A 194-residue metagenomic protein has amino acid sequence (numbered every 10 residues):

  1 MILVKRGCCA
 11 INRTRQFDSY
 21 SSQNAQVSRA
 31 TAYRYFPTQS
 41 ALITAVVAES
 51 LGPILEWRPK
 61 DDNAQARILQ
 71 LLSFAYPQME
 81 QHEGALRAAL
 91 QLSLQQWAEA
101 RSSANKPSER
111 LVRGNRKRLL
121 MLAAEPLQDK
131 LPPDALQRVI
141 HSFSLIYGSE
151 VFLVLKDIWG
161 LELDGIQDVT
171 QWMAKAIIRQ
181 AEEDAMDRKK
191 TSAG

Functional and structural regions predicted by a protein language model:
L3-A10, W57, S142, I146 (+1 more regions): Solvent-exposed, amphipathic alpha-helical segments
R6-F17, N24, T44-F74: Amphipathic alpha-helical linker/stalk segments
Y20, Q26-S28, Q81, Q91 (+2 more regions): Charge-dense, helix-prone N-terminal extensions
Q26-F36: Short hydrophobic/aromatic patch on the recognition helix
T38-I43: Short amphipathic alpha-helical segment with a characteristic S/N-K-E followed by hydrophobic residues
I68-A100, P107-G114: Helical hydrophobic small-molecule/effector-binding pocket
A88, A98-H141, D168-R179: Amphipathic alpha-helical packing segments from all-alpha helical-bundle domains
E125-M173, A181-G194: Hydrophobic/aromatic-rich alpha-helical bundle segments in the mid-to-C-terminal region
